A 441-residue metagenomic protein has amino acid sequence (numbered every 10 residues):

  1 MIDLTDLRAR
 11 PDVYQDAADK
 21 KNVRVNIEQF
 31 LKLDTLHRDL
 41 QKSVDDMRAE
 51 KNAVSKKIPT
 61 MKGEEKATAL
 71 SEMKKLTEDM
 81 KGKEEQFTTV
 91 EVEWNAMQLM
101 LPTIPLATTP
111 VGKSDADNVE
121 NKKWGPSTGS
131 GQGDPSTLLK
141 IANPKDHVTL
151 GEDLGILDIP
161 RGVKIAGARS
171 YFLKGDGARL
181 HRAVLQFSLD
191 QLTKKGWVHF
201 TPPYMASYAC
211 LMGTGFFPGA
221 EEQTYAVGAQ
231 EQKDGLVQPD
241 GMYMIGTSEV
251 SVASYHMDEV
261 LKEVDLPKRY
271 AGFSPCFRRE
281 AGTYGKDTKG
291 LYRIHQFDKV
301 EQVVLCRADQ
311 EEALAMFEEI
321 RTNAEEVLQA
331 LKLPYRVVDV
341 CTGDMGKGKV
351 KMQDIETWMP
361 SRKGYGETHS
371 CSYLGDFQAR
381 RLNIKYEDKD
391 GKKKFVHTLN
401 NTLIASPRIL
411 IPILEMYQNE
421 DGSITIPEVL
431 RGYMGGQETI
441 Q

Functional and structural regions predicted by a protein language model:
M1-P126, I156: N-terminal alpha-helical targeting/anchoring segments
W124, S136-Q441: TRNA-recognition modules of translation machinery and tRNA-sensing kinases, especially anticodon-binding
S127-G133: Short Gly/Ser/Thr- and charged-rich N-terminal loops/segments that act as flexible capping/hinge elements
